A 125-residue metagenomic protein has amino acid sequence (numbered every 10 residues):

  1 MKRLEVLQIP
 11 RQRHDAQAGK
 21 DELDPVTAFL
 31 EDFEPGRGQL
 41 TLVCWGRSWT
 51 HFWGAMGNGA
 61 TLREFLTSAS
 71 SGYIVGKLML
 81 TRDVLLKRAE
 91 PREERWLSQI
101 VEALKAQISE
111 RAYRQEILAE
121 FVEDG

Functional and structural regions predicted by a protein language model:
M1-R47: Short N-terminal edge-element motif at the start of the domain
D32-L80: Aromatic- and glycine-enriched beta-alpha-beta binding-site module
T61, L66-G125: Mixed-charge (acidic/basic) macromolecular-recognition segments
